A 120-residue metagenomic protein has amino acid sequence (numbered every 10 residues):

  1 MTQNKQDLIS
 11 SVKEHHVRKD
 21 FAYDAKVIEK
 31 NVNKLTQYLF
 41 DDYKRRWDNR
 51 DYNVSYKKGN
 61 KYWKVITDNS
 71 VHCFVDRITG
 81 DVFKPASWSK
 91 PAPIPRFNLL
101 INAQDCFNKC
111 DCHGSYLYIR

Functional and structural regions predicted by a protein language model:
T2-I28, K90-R120: Mixed-charge, Lys/Arg-enriched low-complexity segments
V17-N49: Short, non-transmembrane alpha-helical segments in secretory-pathway proteins
R50-F74: Exposed beta-strand-loop-beta-strand "reactive/processing" segments of non-cytosolic proteins
S70-N98: Intrinsically disordered, low-complexity regulatory segments enriched in Ser/Thr/Pro and charged residues
